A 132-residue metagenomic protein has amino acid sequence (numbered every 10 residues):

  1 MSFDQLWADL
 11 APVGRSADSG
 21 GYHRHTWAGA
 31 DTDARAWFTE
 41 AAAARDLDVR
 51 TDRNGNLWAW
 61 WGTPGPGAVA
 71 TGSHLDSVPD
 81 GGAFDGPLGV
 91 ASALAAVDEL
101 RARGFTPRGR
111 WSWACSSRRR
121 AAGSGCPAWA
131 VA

Functional and structural regions predicted by a protein language model:
M1-W27: N-terminal capping segment at the start of a domain
D4-W7, T39, A91-D98: Predominant activation on well-ordered alpha-helical scaffold segments within soluble catalytic domains
W7, A11-G14, R45-D46, V97-G104: Structural signal for hydrophobic packing residues in well-ordered secondary-structure cores of soluble enzyme domains
W7, A68, R110: A residue-level signal for beta-strand positions that form part of recognition/binding surfaces within mature
T26-D46: Thiamine diphosphate
R45, R53, L57-L88, A93: Catalytic-core environment of secreted peptidases
V78, L88-A132: Acidic/histidine-rich catalytic neighborhood of metal-dependent amide-processing enzymes
